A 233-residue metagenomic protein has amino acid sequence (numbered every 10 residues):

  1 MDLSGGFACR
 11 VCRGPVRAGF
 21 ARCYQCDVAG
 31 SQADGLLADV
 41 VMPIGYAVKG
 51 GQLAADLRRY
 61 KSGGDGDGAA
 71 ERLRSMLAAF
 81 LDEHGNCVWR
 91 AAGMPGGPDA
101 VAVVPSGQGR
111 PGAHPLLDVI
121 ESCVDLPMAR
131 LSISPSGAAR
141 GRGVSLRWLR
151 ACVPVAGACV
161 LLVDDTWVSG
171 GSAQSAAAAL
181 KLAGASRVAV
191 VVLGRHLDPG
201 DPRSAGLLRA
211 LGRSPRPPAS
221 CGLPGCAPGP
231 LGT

Functional and structural regions predicted by a protein language model:
M1-L3: A broadly conserved sequence feature marking short terminus-proximal activation segments in nucleic acid-centric
A8-P15, G19-A100, D125-A156, G229: Active-site-facing substrate-recognition patch
D67, R110-P111, S169-G170: Loop/helix-junction capping segments adjacent to catalytic residues or to phosphate/diphosphate-binding pockets
A70, A113-H114, A173-Q174: Conserved strand-to-helix beginnings and helix N-cap segments that scaffold or border functional pockets
V104-A113: Glycine-rich phosphate-binding loops at beta-strand->alpha-helix junctions
L116-I120, A176: Hydrophobic residues within alpha-helices that form the first helical element adjacent to the glycine-rich loop
I120, V124, L180-K181: Hydrophobic alpha-helical packing residues
L131-T233: PRPP/pyrophosphate-binding module of the type I phosphoribosyltransferase fold
